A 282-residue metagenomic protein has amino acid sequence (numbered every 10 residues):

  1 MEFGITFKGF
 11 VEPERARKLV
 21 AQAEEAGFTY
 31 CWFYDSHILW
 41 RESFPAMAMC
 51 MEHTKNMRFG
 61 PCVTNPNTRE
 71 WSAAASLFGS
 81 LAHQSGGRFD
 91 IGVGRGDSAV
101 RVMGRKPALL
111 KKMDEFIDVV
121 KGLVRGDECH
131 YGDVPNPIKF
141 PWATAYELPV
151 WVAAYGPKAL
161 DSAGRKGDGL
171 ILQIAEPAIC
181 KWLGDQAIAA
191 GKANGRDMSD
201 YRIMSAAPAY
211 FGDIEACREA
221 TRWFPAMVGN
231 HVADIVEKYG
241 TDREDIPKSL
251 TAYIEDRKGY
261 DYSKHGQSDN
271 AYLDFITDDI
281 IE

Functional and structural regions predicted by a protein language model:
M1-C62, L148: N-terminal beta1-alpha1-beta2 module of alpha/beta enzyme domains
E2-E14, T64-W71, T144-Y155, A209-Y210 (+1 more regions): Active-site mouth loops of central-metabolism enzymes
F3-F7, C31-F33, R58-C62, F89-V93 (+3 more regions): Hydrophobic faces of well-ordered beta-strands that scaffold small-molecule active sites in alpha/beta enzyme cores
V11-A23, A74-L77, A154-S162, T221: Short, acidic/polar
A21-E25, M47-R58, F78-F89, G164-R165 (+1 more regions): Acidic (Asp/Glu)-rich catalytic clusters
L39-M49, E176-G191: Active-site-adjacent beta->alpha loops and helix N-cap segments on the catalytic face of soluble alpha/beta enzymes
N67-S80, P107: Glycine-rich anion/phosphate-binding loops
K106-F140, Q186, K192-E282: An alpha-helical appendage that flanks or caps ligand/catalytic pockets
